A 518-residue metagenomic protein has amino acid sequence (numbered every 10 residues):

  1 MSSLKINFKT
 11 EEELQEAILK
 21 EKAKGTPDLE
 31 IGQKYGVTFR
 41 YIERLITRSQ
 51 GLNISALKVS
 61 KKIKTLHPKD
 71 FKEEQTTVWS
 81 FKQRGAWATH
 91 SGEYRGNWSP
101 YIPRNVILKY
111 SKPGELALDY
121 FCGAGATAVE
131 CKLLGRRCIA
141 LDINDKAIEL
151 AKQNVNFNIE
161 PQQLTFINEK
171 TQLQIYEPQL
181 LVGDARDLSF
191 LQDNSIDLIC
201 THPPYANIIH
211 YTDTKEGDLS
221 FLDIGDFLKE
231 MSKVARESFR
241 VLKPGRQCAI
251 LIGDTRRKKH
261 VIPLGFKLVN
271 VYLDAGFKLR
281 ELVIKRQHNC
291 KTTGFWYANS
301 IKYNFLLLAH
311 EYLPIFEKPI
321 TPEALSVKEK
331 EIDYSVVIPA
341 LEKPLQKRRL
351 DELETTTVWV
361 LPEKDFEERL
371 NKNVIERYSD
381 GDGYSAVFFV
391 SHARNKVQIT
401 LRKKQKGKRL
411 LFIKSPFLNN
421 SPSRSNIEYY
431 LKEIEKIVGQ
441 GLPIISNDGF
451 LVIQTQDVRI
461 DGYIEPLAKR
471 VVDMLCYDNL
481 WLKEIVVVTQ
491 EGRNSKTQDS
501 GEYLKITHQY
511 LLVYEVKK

Functional and structural regions predicted by a protein language model:
S2-K518: Class I S-adenosyl-L-methionine-dependent methyltransferase catalytic core
